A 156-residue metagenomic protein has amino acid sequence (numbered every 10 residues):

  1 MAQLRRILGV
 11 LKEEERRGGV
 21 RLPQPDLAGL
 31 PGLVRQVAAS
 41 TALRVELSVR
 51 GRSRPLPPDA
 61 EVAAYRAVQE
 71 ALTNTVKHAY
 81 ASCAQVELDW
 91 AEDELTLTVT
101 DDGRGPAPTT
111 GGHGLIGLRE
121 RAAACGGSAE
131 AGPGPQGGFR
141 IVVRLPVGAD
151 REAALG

Functional and structural regions predicted by a protein language model:
M1-G156: Glycine-rich ATP/GTP-binding catalytic cores of kinases/NTPases
